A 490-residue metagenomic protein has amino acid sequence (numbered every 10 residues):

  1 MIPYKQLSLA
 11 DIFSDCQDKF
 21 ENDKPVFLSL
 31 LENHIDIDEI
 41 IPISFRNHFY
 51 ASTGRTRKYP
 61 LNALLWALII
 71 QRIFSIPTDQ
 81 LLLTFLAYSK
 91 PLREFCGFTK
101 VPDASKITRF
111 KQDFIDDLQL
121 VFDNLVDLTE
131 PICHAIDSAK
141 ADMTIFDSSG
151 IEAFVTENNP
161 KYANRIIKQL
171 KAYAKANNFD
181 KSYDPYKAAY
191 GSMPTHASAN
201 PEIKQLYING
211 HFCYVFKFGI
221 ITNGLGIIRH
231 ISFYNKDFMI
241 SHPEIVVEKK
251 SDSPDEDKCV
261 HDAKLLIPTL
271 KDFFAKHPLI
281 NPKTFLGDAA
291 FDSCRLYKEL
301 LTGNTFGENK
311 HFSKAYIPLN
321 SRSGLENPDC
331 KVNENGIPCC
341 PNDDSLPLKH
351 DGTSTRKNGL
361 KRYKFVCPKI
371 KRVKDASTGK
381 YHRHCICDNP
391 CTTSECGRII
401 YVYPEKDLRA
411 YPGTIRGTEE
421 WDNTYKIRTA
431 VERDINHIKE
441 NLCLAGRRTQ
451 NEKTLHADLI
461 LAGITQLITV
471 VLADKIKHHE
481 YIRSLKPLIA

Functional and structural regions predicted by a protein language model:
M1-F45, I476-A490: Charged, often Cys/His-bearing segments associated with DNA-binding zinc-finger transcription factors
F27-I70, F74: Basic, short loop/linker segments at the boundary and entry of helix-turn-helix/winged-helix-like folds
I35, L86-A87, D329-V366, P404 (+1 more regions): Short amphipathic alpha-helical "interface-anchor" segments enriched in bulky aromatics
D79-F95, E130: DNA-recognition alpha helix
C96-D113: Major-groove recognition helix of helix-turn-helix-like DNA-binding domains
Q112-F285, A289, C294-T302, F306-N309: Polybasic low-complexity intrinsically disordered regions
D255-T378: An internal, acidic/charged active-site-proximal segment that coordinates divalent cations and/or engages
N423-A490: Basic, amphipathic alpha-helical segments enriched in Lys/Arg and hydrophobic/aromatic residues
